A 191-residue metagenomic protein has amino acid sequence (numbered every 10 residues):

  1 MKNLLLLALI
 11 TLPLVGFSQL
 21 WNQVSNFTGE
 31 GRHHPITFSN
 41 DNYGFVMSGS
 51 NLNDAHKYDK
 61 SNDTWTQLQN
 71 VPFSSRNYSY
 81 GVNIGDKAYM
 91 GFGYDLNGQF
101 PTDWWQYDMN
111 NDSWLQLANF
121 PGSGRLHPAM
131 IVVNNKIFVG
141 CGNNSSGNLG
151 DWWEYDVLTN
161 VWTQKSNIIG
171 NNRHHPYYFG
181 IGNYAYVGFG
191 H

Functional and structural regions predicted by a protein language model:
M1-L20: Bacterial Sec-dependent N-terminal signal peptides
S18-H191: Kelch-like beta-propeller repeat domains
